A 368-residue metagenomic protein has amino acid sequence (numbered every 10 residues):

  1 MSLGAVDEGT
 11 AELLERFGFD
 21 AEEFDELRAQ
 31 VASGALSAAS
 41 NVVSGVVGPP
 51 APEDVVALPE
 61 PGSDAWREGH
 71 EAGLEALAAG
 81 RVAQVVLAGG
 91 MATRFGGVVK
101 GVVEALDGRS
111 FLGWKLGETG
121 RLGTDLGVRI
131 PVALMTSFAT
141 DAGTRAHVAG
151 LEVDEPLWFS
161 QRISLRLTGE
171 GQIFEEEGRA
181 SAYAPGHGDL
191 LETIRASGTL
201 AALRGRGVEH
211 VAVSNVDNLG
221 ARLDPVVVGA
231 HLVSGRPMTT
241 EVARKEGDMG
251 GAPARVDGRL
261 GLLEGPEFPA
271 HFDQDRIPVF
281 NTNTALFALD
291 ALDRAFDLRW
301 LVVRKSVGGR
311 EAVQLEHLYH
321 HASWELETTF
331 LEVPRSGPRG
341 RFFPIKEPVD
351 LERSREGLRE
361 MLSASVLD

Functional and structural regions predicted by a protein language model:
M1-A76, L116, L126, F268-P269 (+2 more regions): Terminal amphipathic alpha-helical/low-complexity segments used for targeting or macromolecular assembly
L58-V86, G96-H320: Domain-scale recognition of functional cores that engage charged ligands
G89: Glycine-rich N-terminal segment of FAD-binding domains in flavoprotein oxidoreductases, spanning the beta-loop-helix
T93: Glycine-rich phosphate/pyrophosphate-binding loop regions near the starts of catalytic domains
